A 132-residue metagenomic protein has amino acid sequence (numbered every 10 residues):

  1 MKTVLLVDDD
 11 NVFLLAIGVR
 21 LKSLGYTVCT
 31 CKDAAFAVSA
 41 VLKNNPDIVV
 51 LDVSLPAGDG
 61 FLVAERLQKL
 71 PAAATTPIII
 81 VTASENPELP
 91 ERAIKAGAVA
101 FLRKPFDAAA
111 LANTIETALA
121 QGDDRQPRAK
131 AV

Functional and structural regions predicted by a protein language model:
L14, P56, N86, P105: The feature encodes the CheY-like receiver
L15-S23: Charged docking surfaces used in two-component/phosphorelay signaling
G25-K32, A40: Short hydrophobic/Thr-rich beta-strand motif most characteristic of the beta2 strand and flanking loop of CheY-like
K32-F36, D59-L62: Acidic catalytic/metal-coordinating carboxylates
S39, F61-A74: Short amphipathic alpha-helix used as the core "switch/output" element in two-component signaling
N44-V50, L55: Active-site beta3 strand of CheY-like receiver
L62, E85-L102, N113: Alpha4 helix (beta4-alpha4-beta5 surface) of REC/receiver domains from two-component response regulators
